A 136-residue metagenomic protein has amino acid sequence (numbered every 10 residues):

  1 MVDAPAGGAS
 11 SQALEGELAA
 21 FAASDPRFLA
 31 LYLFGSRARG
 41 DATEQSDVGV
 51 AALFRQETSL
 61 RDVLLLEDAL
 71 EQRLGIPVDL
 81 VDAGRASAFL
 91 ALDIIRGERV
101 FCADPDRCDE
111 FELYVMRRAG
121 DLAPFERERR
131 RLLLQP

Functional and structural regions predicted by a protein language model:
M1-A30, A38-T43, R55-P136: Catalytic core of pol beta-like nucleotidyltransferases
S46-V48: Change "...and in nucleic-acid phosphodiester-cleaving endonucleases..." to "...and in nucleic-acid processing enzymes
V50-A52: Short beta-strand->loop micro-motif that forms the acidic, two-metal-ion catalytic signature in nucleotide-processing
